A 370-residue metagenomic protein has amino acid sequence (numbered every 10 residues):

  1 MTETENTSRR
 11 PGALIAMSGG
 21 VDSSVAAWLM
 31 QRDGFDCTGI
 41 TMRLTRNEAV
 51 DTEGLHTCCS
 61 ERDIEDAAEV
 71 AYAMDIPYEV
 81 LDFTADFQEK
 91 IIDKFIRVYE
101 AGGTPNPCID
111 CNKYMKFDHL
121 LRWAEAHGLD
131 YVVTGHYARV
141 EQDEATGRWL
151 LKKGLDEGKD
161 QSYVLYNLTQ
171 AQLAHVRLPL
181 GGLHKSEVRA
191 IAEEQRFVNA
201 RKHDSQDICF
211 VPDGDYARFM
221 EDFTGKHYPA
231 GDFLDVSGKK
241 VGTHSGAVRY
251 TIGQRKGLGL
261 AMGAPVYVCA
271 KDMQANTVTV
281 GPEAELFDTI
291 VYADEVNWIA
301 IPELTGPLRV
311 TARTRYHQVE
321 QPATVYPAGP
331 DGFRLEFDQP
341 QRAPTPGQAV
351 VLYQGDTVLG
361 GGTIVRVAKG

Functional and structural regions predicted by a protein language model:
M1-Y166, R177, K185-E187: ATP-dependent adenylation/nucleotidyltransferase module used to activate substrates
V21, V133-G370: AMP-forming adenylation/ATP pyrophosphatase catalytic core
